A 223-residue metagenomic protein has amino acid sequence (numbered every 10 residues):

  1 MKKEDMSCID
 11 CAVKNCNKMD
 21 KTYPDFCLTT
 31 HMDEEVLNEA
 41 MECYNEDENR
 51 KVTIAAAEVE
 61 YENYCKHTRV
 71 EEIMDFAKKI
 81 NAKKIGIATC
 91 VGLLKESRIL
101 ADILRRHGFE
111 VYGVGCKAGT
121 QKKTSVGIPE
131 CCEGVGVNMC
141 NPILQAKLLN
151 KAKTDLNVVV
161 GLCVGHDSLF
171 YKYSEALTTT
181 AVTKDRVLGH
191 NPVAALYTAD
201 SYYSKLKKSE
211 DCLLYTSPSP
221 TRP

Functional and structural regions predicted by a protein language model:
K2-K84, V91-K95: Electropositive, gly/pro-rich neighborhoods at or near active sites that engage anionic ligands
E96-I103, D167-A176: Short Gly/Thr/Asp-enriched flexible loops that form oxyanion-binding sites at enzyme active sites
E96-Q145: Long, charge-dense
Y112-K117, L169, Y173-N191: Short, acidic/small-residue loops that bind anionic groups at enzyme active sites
M139-T154, L162-G165: A short, acidic, amphipathic alpha-helical segment used as a generic capping/interface helix at domain edges
A181-L214: C-terminal functional extensions of proteins
Y215-T221: Conserved small/polar residues in nucleotide/adenosyl-binding loops
